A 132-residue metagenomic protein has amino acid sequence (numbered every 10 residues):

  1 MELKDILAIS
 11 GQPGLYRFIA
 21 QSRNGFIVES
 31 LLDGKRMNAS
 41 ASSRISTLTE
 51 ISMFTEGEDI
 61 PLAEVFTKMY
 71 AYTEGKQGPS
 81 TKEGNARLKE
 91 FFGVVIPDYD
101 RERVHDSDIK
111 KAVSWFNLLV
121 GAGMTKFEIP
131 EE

Functional and structural regions predicted by a protein language model:
M1-S80: The feature represents the first ordered module of a protein
K35, S43-I45, Y70, E83 (+4 more regions): General N-terminal targeting signals
E56-D59, G78-N85, E102-I109: Conserved phosphate/pyrophosphate-binding and hydrolysis machinery centered on Walker-type P-loop NTPases, extending
A71-K76, E83-A86, V94-D98: Eukaryotic low-complexity, mixed-charge intrinsically disordered interaction/regulatory segments enriched in acidic
R87-E132: C-terminal charged interaction modules
